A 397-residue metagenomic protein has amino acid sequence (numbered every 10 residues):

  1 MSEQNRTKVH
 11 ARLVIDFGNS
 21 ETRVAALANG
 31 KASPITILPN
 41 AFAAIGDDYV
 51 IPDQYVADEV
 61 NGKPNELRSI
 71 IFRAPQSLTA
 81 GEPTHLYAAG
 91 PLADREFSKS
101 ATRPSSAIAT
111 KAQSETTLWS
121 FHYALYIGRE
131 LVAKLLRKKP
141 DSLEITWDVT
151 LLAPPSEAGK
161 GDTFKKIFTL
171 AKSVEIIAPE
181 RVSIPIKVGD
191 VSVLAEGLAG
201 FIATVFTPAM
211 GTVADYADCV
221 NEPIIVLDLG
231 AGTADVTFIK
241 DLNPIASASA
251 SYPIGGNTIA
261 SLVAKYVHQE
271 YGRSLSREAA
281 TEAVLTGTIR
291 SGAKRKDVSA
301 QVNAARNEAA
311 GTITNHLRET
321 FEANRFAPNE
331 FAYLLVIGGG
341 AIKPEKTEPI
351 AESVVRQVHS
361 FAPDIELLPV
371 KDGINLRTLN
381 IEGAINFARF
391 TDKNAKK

Functional and structural regions predicted by a protein language model:
M1-I224, A246, Q301-V302, T314-L334 (+1 more regions): Nucleotide/phosphate-binding catalytic cleft detector across ATP-hydrolyzing and phosphate-transferring enzymes
G18-E21, G232-T233, S251: Short acidic, Gly/Ser-rich segments with clustered Asp/Glu that frequently serve as metal-coordination loops in enzyme
F42-E59, K63, G197, A209 (+1 more regions): Glycine-rich phosphate-binding loop plus the immediately following alpha-helix
E175-I176, A250, I289: Short acidic-hydrophobic surface loop/beta-edge motif
V220-P223, L227-P244: A cross-taxonomic marker for long C-terminal extensions/tails that follow the last structured domain
A264-K265, G272-I342: Gly/charged contiguous loops adjacent to phosphate- or pyrophosphate-bearing nucleotide/cofactor binding elements
